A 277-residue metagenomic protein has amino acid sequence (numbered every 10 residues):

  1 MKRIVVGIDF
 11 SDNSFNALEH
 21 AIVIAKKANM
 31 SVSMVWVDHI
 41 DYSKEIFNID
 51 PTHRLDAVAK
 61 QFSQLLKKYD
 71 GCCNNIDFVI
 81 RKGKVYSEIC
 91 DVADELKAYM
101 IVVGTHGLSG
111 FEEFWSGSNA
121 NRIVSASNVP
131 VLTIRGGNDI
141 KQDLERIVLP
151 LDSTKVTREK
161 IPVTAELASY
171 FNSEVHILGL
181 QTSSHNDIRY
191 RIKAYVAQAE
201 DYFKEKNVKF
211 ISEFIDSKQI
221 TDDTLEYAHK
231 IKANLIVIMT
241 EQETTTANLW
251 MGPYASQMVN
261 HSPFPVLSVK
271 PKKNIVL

Functional and structural regions predicted by a protein language model:
M1, K97-Y99, A120, V129 (+2 more regions): Local beta-strand N-terminus motif with an aromatic residue
M1-T52, R146-E213, A233-L235, H261 (+2 more regions): Small/aliphatic-rich secondary-structure junction motif
N13, S109-G110, V156, T244-T246: Short glycine-rich, flexible loops that bind phosphorylated cofactors or substrates
V37, H106, G136-N138, L180 (+2 more regions): Short, ordered loop/turn segments at secondary-structure junctions
D50, K67-I101, E205-I236, E241-W250 (+3 more regions): Structural beta-alpha unit
I101-N128: Helix-enriched interaction subdomains in cytosolic or periplasmic regions, typified by TIR/SEFIR signaling/NADase cores
V102-T105, P130-G136, V266-K270: Short beta-strand elements of ligand-binding domains
S116-N119, R191-V196, W250-A255: Charged helix-capping and loop-helix junction motifs
